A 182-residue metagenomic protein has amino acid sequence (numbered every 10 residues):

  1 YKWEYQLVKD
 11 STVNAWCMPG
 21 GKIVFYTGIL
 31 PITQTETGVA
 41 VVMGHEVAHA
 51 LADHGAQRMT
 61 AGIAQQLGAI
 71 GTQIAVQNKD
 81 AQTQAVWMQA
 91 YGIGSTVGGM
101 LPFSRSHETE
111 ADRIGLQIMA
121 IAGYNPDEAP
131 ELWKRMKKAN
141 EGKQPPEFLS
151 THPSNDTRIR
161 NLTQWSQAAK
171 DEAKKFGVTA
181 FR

Functional and structural regions predicted by a protein language model:
Y1-R182: A Zn2+-metalloprotease active-site environment signal
